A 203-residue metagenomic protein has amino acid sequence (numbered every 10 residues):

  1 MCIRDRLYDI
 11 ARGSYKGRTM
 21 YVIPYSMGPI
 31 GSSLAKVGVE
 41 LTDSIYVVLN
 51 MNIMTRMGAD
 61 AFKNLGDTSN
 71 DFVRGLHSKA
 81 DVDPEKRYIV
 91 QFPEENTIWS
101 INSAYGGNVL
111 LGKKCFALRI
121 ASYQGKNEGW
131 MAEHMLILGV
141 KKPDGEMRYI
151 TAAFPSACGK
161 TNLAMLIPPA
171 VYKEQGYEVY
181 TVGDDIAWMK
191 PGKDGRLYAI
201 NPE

Functional and structural regions predicted by a protein language model:
M1-I3: Short, small-residue-biased leader/transition segments that mark boundaries at the very start of proteins
G13-K16, K141-E146, P169-T181, K193: Secondary-structure transition/capping motifs at alpha-helix termini and the adjoining loop/turn into the next element
K16-R18, I23-K79: A contiguous, mid-domain pocket- or channel-lining segment that forms the substrate-recognition surface
G31-A35, M147, N162-L166, K190-G192 (+1 more regions): Short helix/loop capping segments that flank catalytic or ligand/cofactor-binding pockets
R74-H134: Charged, amphipathic alpha-helical linker segments immediately N-terminal to NTP-binding catalytic cores
A132-P143: Pre-Walker A adenine-sensing motif
M147-Y172: Glycine-rich phosphate-binding P-loop
V179-E203: Conserved nucleotide-sensing/catalytic segment adjacent to the nucleotide-binding pocket in NTP-handling enzymes
